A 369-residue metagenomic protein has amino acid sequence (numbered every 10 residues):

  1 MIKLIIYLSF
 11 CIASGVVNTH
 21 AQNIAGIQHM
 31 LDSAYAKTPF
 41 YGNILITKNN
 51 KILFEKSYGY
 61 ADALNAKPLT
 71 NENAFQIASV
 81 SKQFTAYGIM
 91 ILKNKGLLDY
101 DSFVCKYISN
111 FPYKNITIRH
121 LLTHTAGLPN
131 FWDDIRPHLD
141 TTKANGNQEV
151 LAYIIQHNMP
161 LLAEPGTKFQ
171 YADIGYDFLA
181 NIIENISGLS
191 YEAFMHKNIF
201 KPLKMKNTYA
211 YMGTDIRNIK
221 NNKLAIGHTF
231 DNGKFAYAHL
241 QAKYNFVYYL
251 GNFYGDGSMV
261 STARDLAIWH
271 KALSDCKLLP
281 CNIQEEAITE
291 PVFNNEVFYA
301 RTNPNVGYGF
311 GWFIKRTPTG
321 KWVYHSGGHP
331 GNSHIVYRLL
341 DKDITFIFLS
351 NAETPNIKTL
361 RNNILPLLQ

Functional and structural regions predicted by a protein language model:
M1-I24: Bacterial Sec-dependent N-terminal signal peptides
N23-F75, L97-S102, N158-M159, G320: Short, conserved catalytic-motif segment at the N-terminal edge
L31, I44, N50, N73-D101 (+3 more regions): Active-site SXXK
G59-A63, L250, K277, A352-P355: A short acidic/small-residue loop/turn micro-motif
Y100-K114, P202-L203: Short, glycine/proline-biased beta-turn/loop segments that scaffold the active-site neighborhood
N115-W322: Short, surface-exposed loop or secondary-structure junction motifs that flank catalytic or metal-binding residues
E290-E296, A352-Q369: Short, gly/Ser/Thr-rich active-site loops of penicillin-recognizing serine hydrolases
W322-S326, H334-A352: Short, well-ordered beta-strand elements
